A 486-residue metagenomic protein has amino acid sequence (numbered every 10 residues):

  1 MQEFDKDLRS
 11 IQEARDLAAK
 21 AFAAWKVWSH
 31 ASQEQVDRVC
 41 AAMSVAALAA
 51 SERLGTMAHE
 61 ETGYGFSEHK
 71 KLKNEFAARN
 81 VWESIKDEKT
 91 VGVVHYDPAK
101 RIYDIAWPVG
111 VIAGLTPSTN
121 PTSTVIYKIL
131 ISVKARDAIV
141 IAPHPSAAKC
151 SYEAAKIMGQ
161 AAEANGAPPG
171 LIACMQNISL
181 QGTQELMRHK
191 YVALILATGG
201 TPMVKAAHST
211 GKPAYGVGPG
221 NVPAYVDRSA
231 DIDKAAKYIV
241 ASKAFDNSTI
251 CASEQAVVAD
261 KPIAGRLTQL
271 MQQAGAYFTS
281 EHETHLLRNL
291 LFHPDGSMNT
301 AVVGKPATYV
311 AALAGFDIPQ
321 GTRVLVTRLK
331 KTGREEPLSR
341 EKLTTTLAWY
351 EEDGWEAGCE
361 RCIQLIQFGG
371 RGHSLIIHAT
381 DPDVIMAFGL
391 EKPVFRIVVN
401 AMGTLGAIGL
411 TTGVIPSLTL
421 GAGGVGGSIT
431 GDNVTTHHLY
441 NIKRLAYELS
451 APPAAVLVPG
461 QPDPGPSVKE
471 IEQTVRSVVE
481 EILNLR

Functional and structural regions predicted by a protein language model:
M1-Y103, I131, Q273, L485: N-terminal Rossmann-like NAD(P)+-binding subdomain of aldehyde/semialdehyde dehydrogenases
E3, F316-R486: Conserved C-terminal structural/oligomerization subdomain of aldehyde/semialdehyde dehydrogenase
D7-S10, I126, K134, V204-G333: ALDH superfamily catalytic-core signature
D16-A19, G216-G218, N247-C251, E336-L343 (+1 more regions): Short, flexible turn/loop "capping" segments at secondary-structure junctions
F22-S29, A113-G114, A256-A259, L343-G354 (+1 more regions): Short, well-ordered beta-strand elements within core beta-sheets of diverse protein domains
S29-E34, P168-I172, N247-C251, Y277-R288 (+4 more regions): Flexible, glycine/charged-enriched surface loops at secondary-structure junctions
T90-K234: Rossmann-like NAD(P) dinucleotide-binding subdomain of oxidoreductase/dehydrogenase enzymes
